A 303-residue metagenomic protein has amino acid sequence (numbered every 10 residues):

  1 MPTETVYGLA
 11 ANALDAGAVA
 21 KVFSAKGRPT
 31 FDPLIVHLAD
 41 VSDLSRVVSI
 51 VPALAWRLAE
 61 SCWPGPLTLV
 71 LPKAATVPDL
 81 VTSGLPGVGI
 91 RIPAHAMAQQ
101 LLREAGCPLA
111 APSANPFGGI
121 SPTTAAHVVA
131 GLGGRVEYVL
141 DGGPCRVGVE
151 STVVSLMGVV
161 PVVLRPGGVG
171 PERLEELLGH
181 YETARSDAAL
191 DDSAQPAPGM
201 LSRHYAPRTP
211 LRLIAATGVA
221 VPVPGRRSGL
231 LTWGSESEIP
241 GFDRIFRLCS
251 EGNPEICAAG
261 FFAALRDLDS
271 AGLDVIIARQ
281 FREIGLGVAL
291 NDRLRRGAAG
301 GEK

Functional and structural regions predicted by a protein language model:
P2-K303: Active-site-adjacent structural elements in enzyme catalytic cores
